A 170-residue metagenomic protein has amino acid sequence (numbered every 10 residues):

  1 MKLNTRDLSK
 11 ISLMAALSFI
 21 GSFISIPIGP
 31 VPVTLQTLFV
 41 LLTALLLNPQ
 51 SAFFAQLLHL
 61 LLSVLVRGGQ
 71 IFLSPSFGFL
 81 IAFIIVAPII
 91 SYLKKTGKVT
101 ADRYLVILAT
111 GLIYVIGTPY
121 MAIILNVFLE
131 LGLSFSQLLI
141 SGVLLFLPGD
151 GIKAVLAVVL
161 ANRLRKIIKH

Functional and structural regions predicted by a protein language model:
M1-L46, Q50, L61: Hydrophobic transmembrane alpha-helices
D7-A15, I20, S76-A122: Short helix-perturbing small/polar motifs within transmembrane alpha-helices
S12-A16, L38, L42, F53 (+8 more regions): Residue-level signature of the transmembrane alpha-helical core of multi-pass small-molecule transporters
G21-V33, L58-P88: Interfacial aromatic-anchored transmembrane helix boundaries in multi-pass membrane proteins
I24, I28, L65, L93 (+2 more regions): Helix-loop junctions at the membrane-solvent interface of multi-pass transporters, primarily the C-terminal
L46-Q50, I89-G97, R163-I168: Structural signal for the C-terminal ends of transmembrane alpha-helices and the immediately following loop
A52-A55, H59, V66, V86 (+3 more regions): Alpha-helical transmembrane segments and their lipid-water interface positions in multi-pass membrane proteins
G69, L73, V99-H170: Membrane-embedded alpha-helical hairpins and interfacial helices in multi-pass inner-membrane proteins
